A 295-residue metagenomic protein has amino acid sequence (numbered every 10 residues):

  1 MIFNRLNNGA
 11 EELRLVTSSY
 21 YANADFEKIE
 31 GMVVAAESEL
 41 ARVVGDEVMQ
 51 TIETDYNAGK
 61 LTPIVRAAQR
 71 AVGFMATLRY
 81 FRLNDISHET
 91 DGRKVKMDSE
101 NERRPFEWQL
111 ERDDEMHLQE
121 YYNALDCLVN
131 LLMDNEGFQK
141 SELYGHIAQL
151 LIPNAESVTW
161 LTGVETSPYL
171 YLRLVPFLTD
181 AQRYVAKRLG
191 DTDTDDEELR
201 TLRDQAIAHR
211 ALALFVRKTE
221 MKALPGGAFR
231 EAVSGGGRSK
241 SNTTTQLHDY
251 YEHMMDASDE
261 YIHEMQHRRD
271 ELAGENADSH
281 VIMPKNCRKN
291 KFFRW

Functional and structural regions predicted by a protein language model:
M1-R70, R79-Q205, L214-W295: Conserved short "hinge" loops at termini or chain/domain junctions
